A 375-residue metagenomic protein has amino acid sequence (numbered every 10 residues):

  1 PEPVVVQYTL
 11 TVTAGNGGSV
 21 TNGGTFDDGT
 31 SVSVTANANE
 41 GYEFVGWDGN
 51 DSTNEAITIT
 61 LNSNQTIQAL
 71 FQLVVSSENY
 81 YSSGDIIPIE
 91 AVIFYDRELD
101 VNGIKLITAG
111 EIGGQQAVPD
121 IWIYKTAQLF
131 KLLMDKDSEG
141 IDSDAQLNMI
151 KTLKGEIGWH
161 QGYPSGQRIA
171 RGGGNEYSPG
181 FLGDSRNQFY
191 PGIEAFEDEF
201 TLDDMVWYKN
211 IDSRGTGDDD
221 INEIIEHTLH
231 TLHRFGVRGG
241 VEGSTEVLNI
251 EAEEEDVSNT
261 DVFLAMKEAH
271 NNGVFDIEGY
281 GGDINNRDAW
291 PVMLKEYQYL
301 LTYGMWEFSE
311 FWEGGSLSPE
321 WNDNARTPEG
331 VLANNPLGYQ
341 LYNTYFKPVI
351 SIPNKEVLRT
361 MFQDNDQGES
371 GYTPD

Functional and structural regions predicted by a protein language model:
P1-T11, A56-L73: Conserved "repeat-terminator" motif of extracellular CCP/Sushi domains
Q7-F26, N50-T53: Short, solvent-exposed loop/edge segments of extracellular or virion-exposed proteins
L10, A14, F26, V32 (+2 more regions): Fold-core signature of tandem repeat domains
T30-I57: Surface-exposed interfaces of beta-sheet-rich extracellular modules
V74-N102: N-terminal low-complexity, Pro/Thr/Ser-rich intrinsically disordered segments that act as propeptides or flexible
E90-A91, V101-H270: Acidic/His-rich structured neighborhood in mature extracellular/periplasmic domains
V237-G314, P319-N322: Post-HExxH zinc-binding segment in Zn-dependent metallohydrolases
Q298-D375: Pan-zinc metallopeptidase signature
